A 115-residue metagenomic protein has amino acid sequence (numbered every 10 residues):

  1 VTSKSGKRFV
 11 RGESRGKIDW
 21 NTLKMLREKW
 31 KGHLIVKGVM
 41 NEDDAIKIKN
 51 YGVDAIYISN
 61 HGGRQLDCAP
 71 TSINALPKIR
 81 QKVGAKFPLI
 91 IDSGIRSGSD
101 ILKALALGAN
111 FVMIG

Functional and structural regions predicted by a protein language model:
V1-I91, S97-I114: Alpha/beta enzyme core
